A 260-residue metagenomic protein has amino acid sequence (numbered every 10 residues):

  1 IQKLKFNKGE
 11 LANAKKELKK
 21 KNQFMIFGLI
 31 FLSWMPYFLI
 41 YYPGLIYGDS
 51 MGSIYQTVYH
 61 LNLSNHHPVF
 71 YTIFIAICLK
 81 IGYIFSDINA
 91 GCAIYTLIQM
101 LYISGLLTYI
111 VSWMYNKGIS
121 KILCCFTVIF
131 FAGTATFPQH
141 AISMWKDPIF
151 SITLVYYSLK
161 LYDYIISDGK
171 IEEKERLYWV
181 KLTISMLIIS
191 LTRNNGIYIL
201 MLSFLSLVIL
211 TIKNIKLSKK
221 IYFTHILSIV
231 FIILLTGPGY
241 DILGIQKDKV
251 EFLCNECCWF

Functional and structural regions predicted by a protein language model:
I1-W34: Start-transfer (signal-anchor) and selected internal transmembrane alpha helices of multi-pass inner/ER membrane
K21-M25, T108-G133, I152: Transmembrane-helix signature of polytopic, membrane-embedded enzymes that assemble or transfer cell-envelope glycans
L39-Y42, V69-T72, I88-T96, V128-I152 (+1 more regions): Aromatic- and kink-enriched transmembrane "portal" helix at the membrane-lumen/periplasm boundary that abuts
Y41-I54, N62-C78, S86-A90: Extracytoplasmic catalytic/substrate-binding loops of multi-pass membrane glycan-assembly enzymes
V58, Y109, I149-G169, M186 (+1 more regions): Specific aromatic-rich, kink-prone transmembrane helix
I94-G118, Y156: Transmembrane-helix motifs of polytopic, lipid-linked glycan transferases
Y178-R193, I232: Membrane-interface alpha helices of multi-pass inner-membrane proteins
Y198, I221-F260: Juxtamembrane membrane-water interface segments immediately following transmembrane helices in multi-pass
